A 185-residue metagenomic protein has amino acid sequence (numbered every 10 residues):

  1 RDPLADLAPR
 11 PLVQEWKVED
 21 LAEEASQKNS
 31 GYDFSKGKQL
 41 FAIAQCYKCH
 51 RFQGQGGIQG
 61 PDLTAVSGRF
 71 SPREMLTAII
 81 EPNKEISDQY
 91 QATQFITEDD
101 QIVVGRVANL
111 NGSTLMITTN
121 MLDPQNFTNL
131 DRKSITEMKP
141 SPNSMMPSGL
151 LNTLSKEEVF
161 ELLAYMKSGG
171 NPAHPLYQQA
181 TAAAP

Functional and structural regions predicted by a protein language model:
D2-Q14, E23, I80, Q101-V103 (+3 more regions): C-terminal capping alpha-helices of c-type cytochrome domains
A8-A42, F70-E74, E98-D100, S148-L151 (+2 more regions): Electrostatic cytochrome c docking/interface patches
R10-W16, Q53, E137-K139: Flexible hinge/switch segments at interdomain interfaces of large molecular machines
D33, Q45, L154-E158: An acidic site on a long C-lobe helix of protein kinase domains
F41-Q53, L63, L162-G169: The canonical Cys-X-X-Cys-His
R51-Q53, Q59-D62, H174-Q179: Short, solvent-exposed loop/turn and secondary-structure capping segments
G56-E81, A92-P140: Gly/Gly-Pro-rich "capping" loops immediately C-terminal to redox-active cysteine motifs in periplasmic/lumenal
E85-Q89: Active-site phosphate-binding and catalytic loops of NTP-dependent enzymes
